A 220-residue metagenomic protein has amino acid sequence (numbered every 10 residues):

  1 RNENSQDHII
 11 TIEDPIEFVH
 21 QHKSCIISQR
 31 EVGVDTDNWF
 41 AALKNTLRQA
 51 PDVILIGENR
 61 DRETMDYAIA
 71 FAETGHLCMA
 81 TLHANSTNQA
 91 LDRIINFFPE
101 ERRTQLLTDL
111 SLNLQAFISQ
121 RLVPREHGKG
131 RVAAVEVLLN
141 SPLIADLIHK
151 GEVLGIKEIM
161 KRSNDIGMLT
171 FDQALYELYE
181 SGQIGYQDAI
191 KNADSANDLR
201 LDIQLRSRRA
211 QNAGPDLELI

Functional and structural regions predicted by a protein language model:
R1-I220: Short, flexible helix-loop junctions that flank or precede catalytic/ligand sites
